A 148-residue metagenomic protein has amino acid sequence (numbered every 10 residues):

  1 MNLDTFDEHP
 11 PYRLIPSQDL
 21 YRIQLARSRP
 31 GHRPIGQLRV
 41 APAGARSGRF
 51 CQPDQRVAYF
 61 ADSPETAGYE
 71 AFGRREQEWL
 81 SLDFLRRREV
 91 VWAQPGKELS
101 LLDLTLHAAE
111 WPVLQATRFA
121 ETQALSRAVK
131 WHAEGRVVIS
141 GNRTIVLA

Functional and structural regions predicted by a protein language model:
M1-A45, R49-C51, R75-A148: Active-site and NAD+-binding cores of ADP-ribose-processing enzymes
S47-E78: Extended catalytic/binding region for NAD+/ADP-ribose chemistry, centered on the ART fold
